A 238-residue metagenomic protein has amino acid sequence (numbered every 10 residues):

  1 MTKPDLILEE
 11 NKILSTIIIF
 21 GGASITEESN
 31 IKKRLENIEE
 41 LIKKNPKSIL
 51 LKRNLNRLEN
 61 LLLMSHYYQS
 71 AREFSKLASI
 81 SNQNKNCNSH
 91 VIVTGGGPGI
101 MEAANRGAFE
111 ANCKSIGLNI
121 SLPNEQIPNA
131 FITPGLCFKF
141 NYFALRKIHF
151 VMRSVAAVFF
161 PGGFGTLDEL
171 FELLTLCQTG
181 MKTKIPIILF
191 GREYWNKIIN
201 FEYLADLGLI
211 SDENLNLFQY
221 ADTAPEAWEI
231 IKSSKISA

Functional and structural regions predicted by a protein language model:
M1-L118: Glycine-rich beta-alpha loop segments
K3, R34-E36, F109-E110, E172-C177 (+2 more regions): Short, solvent-exposed amphipathic alpha-helical segments in soluble enzyme and RNA/protein-processing domains
E9-K12, N84-N86, F109, N129-F131 (+3 more regions): Solvent-exposed alpha-helices and their adjacent loops that cap or buttress functional pockets in soluble metabolic
N30-I31, A104-G107, P128-A130, E169-E172 (+1 more regions): Short acidic, glycine/serine/threonine-rich loops at helix termini
V93-T94, P98-F160, F164: Phosphate/pyrophosphate-binding betaalpha-module
N112-E125, L174-I198, E213: Short, acidic/small-residue loops that bind anionic groups at enzyme active sites
N141-F190, K235-A238: Active-site/ligand-binding-proximal alpha/beta "capping" segment
L189-A238: C-terminal functional extensions of proteins
